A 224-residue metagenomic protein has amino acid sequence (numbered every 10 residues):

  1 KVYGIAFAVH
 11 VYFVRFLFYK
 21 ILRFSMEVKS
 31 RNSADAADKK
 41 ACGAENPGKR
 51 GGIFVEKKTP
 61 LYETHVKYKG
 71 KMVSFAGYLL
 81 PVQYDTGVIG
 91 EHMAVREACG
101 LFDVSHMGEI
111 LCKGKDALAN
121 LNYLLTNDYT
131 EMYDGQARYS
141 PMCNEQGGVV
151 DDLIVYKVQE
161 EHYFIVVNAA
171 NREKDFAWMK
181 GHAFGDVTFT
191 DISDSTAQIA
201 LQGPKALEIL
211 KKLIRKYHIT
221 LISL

Functional and structural regions predicted by a protein language model:
G4, A8-V14, K20, A34-A37 (+1 more regions): Short hydrophobic alpha-helical segments enriched in small aliphatic residues
Y12, R23, D35-K39, D85 (+2 more regions): Ubiquitous "structural anchor" signal
Y19, G52-L224: Basic, glycine/lysine-rich polyanion-binding surfaces/domains
Y19-S25, K39-F54: Short, Lys/Arg-enriched N-terminal segments with co-localized hydrophobic residues within the first ~10-30 amino acids
K29-S30: N-terminal, intrinsically disordered charge-dense segments
